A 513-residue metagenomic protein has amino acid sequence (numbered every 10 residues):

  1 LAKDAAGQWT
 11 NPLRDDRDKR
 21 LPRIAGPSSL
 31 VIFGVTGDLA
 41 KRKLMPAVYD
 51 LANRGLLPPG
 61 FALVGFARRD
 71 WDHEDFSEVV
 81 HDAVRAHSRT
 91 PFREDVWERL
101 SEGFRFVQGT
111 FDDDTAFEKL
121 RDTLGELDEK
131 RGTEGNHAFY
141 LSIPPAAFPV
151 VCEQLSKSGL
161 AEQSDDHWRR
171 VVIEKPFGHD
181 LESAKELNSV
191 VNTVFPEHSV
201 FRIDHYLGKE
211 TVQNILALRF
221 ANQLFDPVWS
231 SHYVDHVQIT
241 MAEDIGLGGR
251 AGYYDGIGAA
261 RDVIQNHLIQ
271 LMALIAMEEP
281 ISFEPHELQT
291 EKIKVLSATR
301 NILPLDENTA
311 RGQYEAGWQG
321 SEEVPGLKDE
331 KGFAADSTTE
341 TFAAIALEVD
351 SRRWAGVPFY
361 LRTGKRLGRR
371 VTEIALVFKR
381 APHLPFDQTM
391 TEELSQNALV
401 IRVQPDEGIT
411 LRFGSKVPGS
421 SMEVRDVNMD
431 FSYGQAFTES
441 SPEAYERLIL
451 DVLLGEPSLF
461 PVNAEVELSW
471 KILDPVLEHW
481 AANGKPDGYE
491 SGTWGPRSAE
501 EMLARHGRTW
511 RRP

Functional and structural regions predicted by a protein language model:
L1-I173, F177-P513: Secretory/organelle targeting and membrane-embedding segments
